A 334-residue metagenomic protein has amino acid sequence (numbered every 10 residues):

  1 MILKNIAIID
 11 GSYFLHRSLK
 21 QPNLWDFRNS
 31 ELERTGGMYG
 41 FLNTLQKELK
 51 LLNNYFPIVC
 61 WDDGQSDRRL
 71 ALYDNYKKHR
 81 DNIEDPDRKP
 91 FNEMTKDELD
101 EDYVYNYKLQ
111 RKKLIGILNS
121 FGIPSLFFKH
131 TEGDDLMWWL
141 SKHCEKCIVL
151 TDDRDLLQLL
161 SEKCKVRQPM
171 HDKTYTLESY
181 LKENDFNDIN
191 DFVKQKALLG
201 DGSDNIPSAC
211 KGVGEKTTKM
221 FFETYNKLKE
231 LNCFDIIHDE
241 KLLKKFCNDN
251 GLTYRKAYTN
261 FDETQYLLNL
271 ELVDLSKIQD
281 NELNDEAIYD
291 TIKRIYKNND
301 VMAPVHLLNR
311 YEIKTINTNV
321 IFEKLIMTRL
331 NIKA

Functional and structural regions predicted by a protein language model:
M1-D81: Non-catalytic, usually N-terminal nucleic-acid engagement modules in DNA/RNA processing proteins
L3-K4, F27, I83-I295, M302-P304: Extended two-metal-dependent nuclease catalytic cores across DNA- and RNA-processing enzymes
G36, G40, G200-D201, E312: Glycine-centered flexibility motif
L45-L52, L114, L118, L308: Hydrophobic, Leu/Ile/Phe/Ala-enriched alpha-helical segments that form helix-helix packing faces
D300-A334: Long, highly charged low-complexity segments enriched in Glu/Asp and Lys/Arg with interspersed Ser/Thr
